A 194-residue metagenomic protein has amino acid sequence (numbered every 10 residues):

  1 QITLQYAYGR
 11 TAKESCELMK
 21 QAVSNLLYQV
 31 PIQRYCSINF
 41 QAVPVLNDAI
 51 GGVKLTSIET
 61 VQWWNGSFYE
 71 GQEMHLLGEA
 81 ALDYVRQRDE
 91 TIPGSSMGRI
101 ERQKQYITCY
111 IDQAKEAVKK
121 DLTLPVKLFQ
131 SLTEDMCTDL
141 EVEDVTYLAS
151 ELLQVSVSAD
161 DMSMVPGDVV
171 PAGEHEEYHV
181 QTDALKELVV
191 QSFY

Functional and structural regions predicted by a protein language model:
Q1-Y194: Non-catalytic, solvent-exposed segments at the cell envelope interface
